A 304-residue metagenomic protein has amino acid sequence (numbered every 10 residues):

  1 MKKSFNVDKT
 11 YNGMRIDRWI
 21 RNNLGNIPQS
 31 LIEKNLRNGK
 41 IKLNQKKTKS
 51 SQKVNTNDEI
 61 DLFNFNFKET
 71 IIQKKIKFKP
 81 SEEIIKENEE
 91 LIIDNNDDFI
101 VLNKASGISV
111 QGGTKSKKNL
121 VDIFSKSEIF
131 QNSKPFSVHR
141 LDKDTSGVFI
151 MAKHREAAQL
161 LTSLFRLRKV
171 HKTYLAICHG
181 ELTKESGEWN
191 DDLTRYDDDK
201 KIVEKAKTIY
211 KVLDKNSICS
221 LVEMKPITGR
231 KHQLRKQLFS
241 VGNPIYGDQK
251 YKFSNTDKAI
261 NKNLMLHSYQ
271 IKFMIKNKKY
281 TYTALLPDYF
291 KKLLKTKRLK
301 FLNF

Functional and structural regions predicted by a protein language model:
M1-F304: RNA pseudouridine synthases
